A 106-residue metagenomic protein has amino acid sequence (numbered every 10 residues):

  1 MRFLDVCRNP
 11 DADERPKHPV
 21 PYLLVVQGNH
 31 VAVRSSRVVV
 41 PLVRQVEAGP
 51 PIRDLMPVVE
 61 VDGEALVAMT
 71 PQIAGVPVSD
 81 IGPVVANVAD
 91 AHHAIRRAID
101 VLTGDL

Functional and structural regions predicted by a protein language model:
F3-V6, R15-V58: Compact nucleic-acid interaction/catalytic patches
A12: Short, conserved catalytic or interaction motifs in soluble domains
E60-L106: C-terminal terminal-subdomain/extension
